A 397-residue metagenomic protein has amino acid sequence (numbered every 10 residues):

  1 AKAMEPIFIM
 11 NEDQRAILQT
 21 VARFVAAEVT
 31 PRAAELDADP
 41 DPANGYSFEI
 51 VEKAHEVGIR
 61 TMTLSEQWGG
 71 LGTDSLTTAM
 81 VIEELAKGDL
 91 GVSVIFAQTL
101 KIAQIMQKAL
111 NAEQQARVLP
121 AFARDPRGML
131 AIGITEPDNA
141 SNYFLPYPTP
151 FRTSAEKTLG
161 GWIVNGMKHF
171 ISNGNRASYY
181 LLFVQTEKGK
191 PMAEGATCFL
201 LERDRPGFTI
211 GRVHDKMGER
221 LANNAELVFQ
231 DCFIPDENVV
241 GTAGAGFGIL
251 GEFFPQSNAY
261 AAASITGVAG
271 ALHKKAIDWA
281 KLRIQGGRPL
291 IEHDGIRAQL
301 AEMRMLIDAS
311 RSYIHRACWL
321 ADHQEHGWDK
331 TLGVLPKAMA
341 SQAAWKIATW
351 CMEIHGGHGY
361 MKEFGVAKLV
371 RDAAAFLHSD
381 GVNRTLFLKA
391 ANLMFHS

Functional and structural regions predicted by a protein language model:
A1-G88, A112, K157-W162, V228 (+1 more regions): Alpha-helical interface subdomain recognition
V29, S93-Q115, A140: N-terminal glycine-rich flavin-associated loop
T73-D74, F144-Y147, N173-S178, M192-G195 (+1 more regions): Short glycine/proline-enriched turns and hinge-like loops at secondary-structure junctions
D125-D138: A short, Trp-centered hydrophobic/proline-enriched beta-strand micro-motif
N139-S141, Y147, W162: Hydrophobic, small-residue-rich alpha-helical packing segments that form membrane-like cores
N165-T209: A short core secondary-structure module
D204-P235: Flexible, small-/acidic-enriched active-site or ligand-binding loops
Q230-G248: Long, acidic (Asp/Glu-rich), low-complexity accessory segments flanking structured domains
